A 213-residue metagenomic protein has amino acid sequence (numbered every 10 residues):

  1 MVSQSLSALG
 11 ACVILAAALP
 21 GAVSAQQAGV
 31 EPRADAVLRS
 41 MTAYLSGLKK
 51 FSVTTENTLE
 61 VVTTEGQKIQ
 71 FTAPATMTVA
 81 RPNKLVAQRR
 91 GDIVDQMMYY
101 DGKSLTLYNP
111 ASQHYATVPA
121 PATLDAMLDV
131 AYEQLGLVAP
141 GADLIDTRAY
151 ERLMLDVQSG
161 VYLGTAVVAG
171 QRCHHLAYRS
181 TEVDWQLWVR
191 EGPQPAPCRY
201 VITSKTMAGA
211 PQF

Functional and structural regions predicted by a protein language model:
M1-A11: Bacterial N-terminal signal peptides that target proteins for export
G10-P20: Bacterial N-terminal signal peptides
G21-Q27: Boundary at the C-terminal end of the N-terminal hydrophobic targeting segment
G29-H114, V161: N-terminal mature ectodomain segment of secretory-pathway/periplasmic proteins
G29-P32, E56, T106-L107, A116 (+1 more regions): Gly/Pro-enriched, hydrophobic low-complexity segments that function as extracytoplasmic propeptides/linkers
T64, Q96-Y100, N109, T117-P119 (+3 more regions): A short, polar/proline- and glycine-enriched secondary-structure boundary/capping micro-motif
L107-I145: Acidic/charged, solvent-exposed loop-and-adjacent secondary-structure segments enriched in E/D, K/R, S/T, and G/P
T147-L153: Edge strands and adjacent loops of beta-rich recognition modules
